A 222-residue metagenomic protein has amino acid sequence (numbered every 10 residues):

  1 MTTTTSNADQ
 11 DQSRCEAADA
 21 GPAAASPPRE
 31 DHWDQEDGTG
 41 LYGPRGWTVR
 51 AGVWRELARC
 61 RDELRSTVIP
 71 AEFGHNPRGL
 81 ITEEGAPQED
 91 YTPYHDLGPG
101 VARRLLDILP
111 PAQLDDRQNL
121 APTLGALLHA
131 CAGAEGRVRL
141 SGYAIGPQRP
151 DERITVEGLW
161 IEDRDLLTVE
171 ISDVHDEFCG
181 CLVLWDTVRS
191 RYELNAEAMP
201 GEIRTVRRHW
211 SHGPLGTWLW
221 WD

Functional and structural regions predicted by a protein language model:
T2-E177: Long, contiguous N-terminal structural blocks used for assembly/anchoring
R29, G43, R50, C181 (+2 more regions): Acidic, low-complexity intrinsically disordered regions
I171-Y192: Short amphipathic alpha-helices in soluble, non-transmembrane regions that often serve as interface/regulatory elements
T187-D222: Acidic, proline/glycine-rich low-complexity IDRs
